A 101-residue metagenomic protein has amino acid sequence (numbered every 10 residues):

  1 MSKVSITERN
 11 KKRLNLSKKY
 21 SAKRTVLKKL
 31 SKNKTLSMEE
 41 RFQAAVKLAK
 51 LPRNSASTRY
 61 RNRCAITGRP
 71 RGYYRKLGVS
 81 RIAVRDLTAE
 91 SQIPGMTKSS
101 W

Functional and structural regions predicted by a protein language model:
M1-Y74, D86, S91-W101: Intrinsically disordered, Lys/Arg-rich N-terminal extensions and targeting peptides of nucleic-acid-associated proteins
G78: Short Cys/His-based metal-binding microdomains
